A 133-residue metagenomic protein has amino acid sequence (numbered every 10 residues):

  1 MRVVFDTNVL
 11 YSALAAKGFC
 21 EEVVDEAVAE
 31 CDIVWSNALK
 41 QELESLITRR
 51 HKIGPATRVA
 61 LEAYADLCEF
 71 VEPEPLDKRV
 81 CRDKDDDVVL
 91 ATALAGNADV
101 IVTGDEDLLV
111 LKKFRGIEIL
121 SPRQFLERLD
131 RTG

Functional and structural regions predicted by a protein language model:
M1-W35: Short, well-structured N-terminal submotif of metal-dependent ribonuclease cores
D6-T7, W35-S36, G104-D105, S121-P122: A secondary-structure boundary/capping signal
G18, V34, P55, V80-D87 (+1 more regions): Residues at secondary-structure transition points
E26-L76: PIN-domain endoribonuclease scaffold, especially VapC-family toxins
E30-I33, N97-D99, I117: Short active-site oxyanion
L67-I101, E106: Active-site neighborhoods of divalent-metal-dependent phosphate/nucleic-acid chemistry enzymes
V80, G96, E106-G133: Acidic, PIN/NYN-like endoribonuclease modules and their adjacent C-terminal/linker elements
